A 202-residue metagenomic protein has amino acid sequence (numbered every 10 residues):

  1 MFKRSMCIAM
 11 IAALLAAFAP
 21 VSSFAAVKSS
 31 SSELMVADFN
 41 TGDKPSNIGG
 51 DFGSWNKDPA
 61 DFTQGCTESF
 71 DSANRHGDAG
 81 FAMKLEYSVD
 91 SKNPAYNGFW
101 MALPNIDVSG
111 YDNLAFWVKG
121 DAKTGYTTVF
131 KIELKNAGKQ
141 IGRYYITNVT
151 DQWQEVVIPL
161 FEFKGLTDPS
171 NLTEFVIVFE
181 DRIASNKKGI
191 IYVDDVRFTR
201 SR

Functional and structural regions predicted by a protein language model:
M1-M10: Bacterial N-terminal signal peptides that target proteins for export
A9-A17: Bacterial N-terminal signal peptides
F24-R202: Beta-rich carbohydrate-recognition modules and glycan-binding surfaces
